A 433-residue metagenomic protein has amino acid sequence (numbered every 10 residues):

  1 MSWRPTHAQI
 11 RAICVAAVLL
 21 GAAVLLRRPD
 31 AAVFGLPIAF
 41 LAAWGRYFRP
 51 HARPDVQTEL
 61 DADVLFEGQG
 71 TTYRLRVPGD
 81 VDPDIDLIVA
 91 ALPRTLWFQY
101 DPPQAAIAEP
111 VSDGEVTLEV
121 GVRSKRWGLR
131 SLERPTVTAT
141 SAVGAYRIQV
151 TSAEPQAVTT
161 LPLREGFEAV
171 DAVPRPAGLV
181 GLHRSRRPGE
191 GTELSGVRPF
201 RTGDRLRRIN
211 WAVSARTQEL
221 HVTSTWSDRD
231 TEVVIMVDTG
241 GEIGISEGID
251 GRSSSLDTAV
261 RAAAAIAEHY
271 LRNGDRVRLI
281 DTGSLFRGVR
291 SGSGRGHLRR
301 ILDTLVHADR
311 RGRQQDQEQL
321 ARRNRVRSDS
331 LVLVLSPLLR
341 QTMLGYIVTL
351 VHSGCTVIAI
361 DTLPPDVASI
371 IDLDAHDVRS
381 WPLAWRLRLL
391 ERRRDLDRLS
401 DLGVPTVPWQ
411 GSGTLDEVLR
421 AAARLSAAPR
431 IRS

Functional and structural regions predicted by a protein language model:
M1-T58: Extracellular/lumenal glycan-associated context and N-glycosylation machinery
I38-G296, S330-V334, Q341, T349: An amphipathic, basic-hydrophobic helix/alpha-beta surface used to engage anionic, phosphate-rich ligands or surfaces
V260-R261, E268, R272-S433: Acidic, glycine-rich A-domain
